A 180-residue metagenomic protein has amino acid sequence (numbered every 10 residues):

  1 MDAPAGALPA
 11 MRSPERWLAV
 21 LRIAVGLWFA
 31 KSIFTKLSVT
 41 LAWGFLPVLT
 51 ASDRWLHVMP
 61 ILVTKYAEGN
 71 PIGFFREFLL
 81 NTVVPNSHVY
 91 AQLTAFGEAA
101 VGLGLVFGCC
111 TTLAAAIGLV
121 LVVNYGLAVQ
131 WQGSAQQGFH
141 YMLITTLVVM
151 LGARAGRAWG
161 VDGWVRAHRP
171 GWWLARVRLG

Functional and structural regions predicted by a protein language model:
M1-G97, F107-G180: Extended, low-polarity transmembrane helix blocks
A100-G104: Transmembrane-helix motifs of polytopic, lipid-linked glycan transferases
